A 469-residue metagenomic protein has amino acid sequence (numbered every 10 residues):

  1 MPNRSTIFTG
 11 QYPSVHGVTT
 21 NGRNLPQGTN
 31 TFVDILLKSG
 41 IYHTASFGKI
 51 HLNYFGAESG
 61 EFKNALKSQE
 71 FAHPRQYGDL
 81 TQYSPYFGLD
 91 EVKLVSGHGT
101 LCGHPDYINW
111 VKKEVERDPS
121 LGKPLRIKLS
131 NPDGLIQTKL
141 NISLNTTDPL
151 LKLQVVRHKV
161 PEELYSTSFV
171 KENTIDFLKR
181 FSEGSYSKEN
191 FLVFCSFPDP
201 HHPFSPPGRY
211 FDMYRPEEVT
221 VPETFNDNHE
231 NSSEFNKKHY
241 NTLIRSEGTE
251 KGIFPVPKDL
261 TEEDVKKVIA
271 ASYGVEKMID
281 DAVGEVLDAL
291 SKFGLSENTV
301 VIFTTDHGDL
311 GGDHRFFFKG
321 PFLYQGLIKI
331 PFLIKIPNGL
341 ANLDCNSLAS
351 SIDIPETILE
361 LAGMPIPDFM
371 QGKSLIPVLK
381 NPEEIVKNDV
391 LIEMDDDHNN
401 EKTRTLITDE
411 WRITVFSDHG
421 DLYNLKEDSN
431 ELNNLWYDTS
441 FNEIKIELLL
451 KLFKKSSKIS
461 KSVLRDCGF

Functional and structural regions predicted by a protein language model:
M1-R412, G420, S429-N433, Y437-L450 (+1 more regions): Formylglycine-dependent sulfatase
P331, L452-S460: A short, conserved beta-to-alpha structural element at the edge of catalytic cores that scaffolds binding
Y423: Conserved, charged catalytic cores of large soluble enzymes
K426: Residues forming the ATP-binding cleft of Hanks-type serine/threonine protein kinase domains
K461-F469: Short, charged, surface-exposed hinge/linker loops at domain edges that act as mobile lids or interdomain connectors
